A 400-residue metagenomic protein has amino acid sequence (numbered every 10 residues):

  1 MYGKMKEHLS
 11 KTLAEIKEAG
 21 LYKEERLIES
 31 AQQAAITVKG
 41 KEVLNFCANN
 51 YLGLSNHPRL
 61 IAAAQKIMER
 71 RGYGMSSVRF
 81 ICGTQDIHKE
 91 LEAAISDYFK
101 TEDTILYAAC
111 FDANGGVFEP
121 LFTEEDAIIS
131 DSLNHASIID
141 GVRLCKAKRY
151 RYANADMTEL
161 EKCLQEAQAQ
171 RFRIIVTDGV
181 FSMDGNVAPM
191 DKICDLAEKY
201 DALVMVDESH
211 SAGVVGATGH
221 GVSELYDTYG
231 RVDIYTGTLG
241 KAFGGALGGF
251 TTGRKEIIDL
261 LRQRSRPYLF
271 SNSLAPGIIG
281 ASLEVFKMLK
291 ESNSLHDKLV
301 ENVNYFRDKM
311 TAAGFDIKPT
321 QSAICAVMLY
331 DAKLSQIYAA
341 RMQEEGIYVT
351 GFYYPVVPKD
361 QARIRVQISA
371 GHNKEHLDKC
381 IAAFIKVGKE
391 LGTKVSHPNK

Functional and structural regions predicted by a protein language model:
K6-Y73, A202: N-terminal "arm"/small-domain region of PLP-dependent enzymes with the aminotransferase-like
P58, A62-K66, R70, A93 (+3 more regions): PLP-dependent enzyme catalytic core of the Aspartate aminotransferase-like
V78-T84, E92-G116: Short loop-beta-helix segment that forms the pyridoxal 5′-phosphate
V117-A136: Conserved PLP-anchoring active-site segment centered on the Schiff-base-forming lysine
Y150, N154-V206: Active-site phosphate-binding strand-loop segment of PLP-dependent enzymes
T218, E224-L260: Active-site PLP attachment segment
F243-M310, F315-K318: PLP-dependent aminotransferase class I/II
D297-F306, T311-G346, V356, D360-Q361 (+2 more regions): Conserved PLP-binding catalytic core of the aspartate aminotransferase-like
